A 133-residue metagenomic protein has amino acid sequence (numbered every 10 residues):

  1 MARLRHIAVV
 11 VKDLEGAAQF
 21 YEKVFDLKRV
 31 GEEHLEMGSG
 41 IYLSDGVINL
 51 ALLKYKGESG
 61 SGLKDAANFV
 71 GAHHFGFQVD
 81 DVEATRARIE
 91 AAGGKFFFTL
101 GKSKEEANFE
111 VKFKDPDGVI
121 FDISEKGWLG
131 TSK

Functional and structural regions predicted by a protein language model:
M1-G16, A72-F77, K126-K133: N-terminal beta-strand motif that seeds the catalytic metal site of vicinal oxygen chelate
A2, A8-L50: Core segments of cupin and vicinal oxygen chelate
Y42, R86-K133: Vicinal oxygen chelate
G46-L50, G57-S59, V82-A84: Short, charged/polar surface micro-motifs in flexible loops or helix N-caps
A51-L53, D122: Conserved beta-strand in the GNAT
L53, D65-H73: Helix-adjacent hinge/juxtasegments
F75-I89: Mid-chain, well-packed structural core segment of small domains
